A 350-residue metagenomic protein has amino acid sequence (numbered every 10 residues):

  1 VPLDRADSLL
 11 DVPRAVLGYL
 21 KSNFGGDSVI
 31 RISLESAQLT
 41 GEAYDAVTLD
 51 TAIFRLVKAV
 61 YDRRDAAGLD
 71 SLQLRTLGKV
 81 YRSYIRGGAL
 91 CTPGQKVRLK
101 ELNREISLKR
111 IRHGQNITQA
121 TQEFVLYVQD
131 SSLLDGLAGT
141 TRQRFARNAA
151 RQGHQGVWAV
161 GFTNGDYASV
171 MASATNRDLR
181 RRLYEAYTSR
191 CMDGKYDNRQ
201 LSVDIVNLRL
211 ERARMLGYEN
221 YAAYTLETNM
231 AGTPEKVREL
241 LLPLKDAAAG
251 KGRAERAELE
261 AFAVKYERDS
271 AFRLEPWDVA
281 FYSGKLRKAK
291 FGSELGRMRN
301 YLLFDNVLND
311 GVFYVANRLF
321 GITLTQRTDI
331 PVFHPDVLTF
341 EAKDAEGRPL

Functional and structural regions predicted by a protein language model:
V1-T140, R144: N-terminal helix-rich structural modules
A15-S36, A59-E101, A159-Q200, D204 (+2 more regions): Short His/Asp/Glu-rich catalytic/ion-coordination signatures at enzyme active sites or charged loops
R31, Y44-K58, R151-G161, S189-V203 (+1 more regions): Short charge-dense sequence patches
L72, T76, L108, Q115 (+3 more regions): Active-site-proximal, well-structured secondary-structure segments within enzyme catalytic domains
